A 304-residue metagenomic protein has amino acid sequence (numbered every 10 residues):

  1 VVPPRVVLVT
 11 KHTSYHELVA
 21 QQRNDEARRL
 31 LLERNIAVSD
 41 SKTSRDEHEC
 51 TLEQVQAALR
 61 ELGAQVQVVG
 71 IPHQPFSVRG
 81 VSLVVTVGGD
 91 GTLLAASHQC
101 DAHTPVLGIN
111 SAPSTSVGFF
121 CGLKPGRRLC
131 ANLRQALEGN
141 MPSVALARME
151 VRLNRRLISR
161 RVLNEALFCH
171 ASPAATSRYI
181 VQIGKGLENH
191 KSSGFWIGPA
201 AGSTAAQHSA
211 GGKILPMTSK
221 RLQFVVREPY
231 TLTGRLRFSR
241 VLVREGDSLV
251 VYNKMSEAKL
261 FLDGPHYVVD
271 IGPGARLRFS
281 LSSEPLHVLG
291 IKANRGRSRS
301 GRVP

Functional and structural regions predicted by a protein language model:
V2-H12, L18, E26-L31, I36 (+3 more regions): Catalytic phosphate-donor-binding core of small-molecule kinases
Q22: Feature 3881 marks metal-assisted phosphotransfer/nuclease machinery and their flanking interaction elements
S77-V78: Structural alpha-helical scaffold elements that stabilize or flank donor/cofactor-binding regions in carbohydrate
S82-L83: Structural motif
T86-V87, I197-G198: Redox-cofactor binding/interface segments in oxidoreductases and associated redox assembly factors
L93-L94: Short, well-ordered alpha-helical microsegments
S97-S111: A short, gly/pro- and small-residue-rich
